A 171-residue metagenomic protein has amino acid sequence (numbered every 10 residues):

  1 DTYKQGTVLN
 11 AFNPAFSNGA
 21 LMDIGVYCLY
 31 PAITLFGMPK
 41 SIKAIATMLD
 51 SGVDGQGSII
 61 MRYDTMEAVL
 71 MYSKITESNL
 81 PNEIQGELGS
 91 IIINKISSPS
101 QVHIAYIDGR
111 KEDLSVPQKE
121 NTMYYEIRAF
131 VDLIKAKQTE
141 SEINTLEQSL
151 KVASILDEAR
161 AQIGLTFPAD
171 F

Functional and structural regions predicted by a protein language model:
D1-I42: Predominantly a Rossmann-like dinucleotide-binding segment in NAD(P)-dependent oxidoreductases
A15-M22, D113-N121: A short glycine-threonine-serine/GTX helix/turn-capping micro-motif
N18-G19, S90, T139: Short active-site oxyanion
G25-L29, M123-I127, S149-V152: A structural signal for well-ordered alpha-helical scaffolds and beta->alpha junctions
C28-Q101, P117, A129-L133: Contiguous beta-strand/loop segments that form the cofactor/metal-binding neighborhood of enzyme cores
D108-R110, I127-Q138: Short helix/strand-capping connector loops at secondary-structure junctions
P117-R128, N144: Active-site loop of classical SDR/Rossmann-like NAD(P)-dependent oxidoreductases, centered on the catalytic Tyr-X3-Lys
D132-F171: C-terminal helix-rich "cap/oligomerization" subdomain common to oxidoreductases
